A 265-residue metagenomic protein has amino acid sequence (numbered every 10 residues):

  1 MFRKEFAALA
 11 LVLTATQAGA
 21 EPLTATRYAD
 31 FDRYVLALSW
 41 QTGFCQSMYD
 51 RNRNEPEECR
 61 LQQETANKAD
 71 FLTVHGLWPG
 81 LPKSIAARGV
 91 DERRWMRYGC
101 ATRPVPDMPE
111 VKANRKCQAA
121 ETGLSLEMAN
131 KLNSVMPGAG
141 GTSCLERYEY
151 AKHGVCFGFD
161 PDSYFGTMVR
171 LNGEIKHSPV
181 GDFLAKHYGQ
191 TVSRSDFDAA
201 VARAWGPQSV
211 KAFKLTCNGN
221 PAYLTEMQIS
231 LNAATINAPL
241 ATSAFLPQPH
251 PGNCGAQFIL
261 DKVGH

Functional and structural regions predicted by a protein language model:
M1-A7: Bacterial N-terminal signal peptides that target proteins for export
A7, D32, Y223-T225: Residues at beta-strand starts and edge strands
A7, G19-A20, Q41, V155 (+1 more regions): Residue-level marker of positions within ordered structural domains that often coincide with functionally constrained
L11-L13: Short, linear, compositionally biased motifs with a strong N-terminal bias
A15-Q17: N-terminal signal peptide c-region/cleavage motif recognized by signal peptidases
A20-R53: N-terminal module-boundary/linker segments of secreted carbohydrate-active enzymes
N54-H265: Domain-level detector of nuclease and nuclease-like folds in predominantly extracellular/periplasmic contexts
